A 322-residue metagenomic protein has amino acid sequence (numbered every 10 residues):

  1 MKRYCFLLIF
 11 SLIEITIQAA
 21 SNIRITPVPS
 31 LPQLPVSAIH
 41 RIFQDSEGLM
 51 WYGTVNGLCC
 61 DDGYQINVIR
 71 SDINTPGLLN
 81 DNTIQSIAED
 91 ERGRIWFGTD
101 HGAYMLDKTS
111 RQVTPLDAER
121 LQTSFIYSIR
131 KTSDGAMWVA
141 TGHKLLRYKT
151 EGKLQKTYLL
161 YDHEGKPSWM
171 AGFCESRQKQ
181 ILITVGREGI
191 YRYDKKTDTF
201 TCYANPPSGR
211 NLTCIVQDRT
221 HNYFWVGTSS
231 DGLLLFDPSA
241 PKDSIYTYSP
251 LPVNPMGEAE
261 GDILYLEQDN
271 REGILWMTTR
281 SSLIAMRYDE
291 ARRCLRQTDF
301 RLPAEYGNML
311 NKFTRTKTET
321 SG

Functional and structural regions predicted by a protein language model:
M1-G322: Carboxylate-rich, polar loop motifs that coordinate divalent cations or form catalytic acidic clusters
